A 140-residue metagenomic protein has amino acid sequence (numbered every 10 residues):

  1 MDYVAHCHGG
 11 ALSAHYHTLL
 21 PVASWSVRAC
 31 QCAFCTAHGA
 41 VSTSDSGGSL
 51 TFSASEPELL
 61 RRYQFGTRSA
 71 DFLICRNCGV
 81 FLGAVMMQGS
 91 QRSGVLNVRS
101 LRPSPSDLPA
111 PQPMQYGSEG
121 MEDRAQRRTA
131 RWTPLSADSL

Functional and structural regions predicted by a protein language model:
M1-H6, A11-L140: A short Gly-Trp-Pro
